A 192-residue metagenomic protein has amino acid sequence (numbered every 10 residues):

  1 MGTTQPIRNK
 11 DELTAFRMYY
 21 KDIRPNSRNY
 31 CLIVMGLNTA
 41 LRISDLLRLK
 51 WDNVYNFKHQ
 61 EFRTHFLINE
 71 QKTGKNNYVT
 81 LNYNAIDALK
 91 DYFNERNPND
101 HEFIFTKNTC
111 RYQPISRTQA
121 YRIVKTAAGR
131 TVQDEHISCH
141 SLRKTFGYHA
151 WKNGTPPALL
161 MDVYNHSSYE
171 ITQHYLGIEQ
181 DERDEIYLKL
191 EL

Functional and structural regions predicted by a protein language model:
M1-I7, L192: C-terminal secondary-structure termini that scaffold catalytic or DNA-interacting sites
Q5, Q71-K90, E102-K125: C-terminal catalytic core of Y-nucleophile DNA break-rejoin enzymes
K10-T39, I43: Basic, Lys/Arg- and aromatic-enriched nucleic-acid-binding interface segment
N29, D134-A150: Short basic/aromatic active-site micro-motif
D45-L47, I137, G147, T155-H166 (+1 more regions): Active-site-proximal segment of tyrosine recombinases
R48-N76, Y83-A85: Conserved tyrosine-mediated DNA breakage-rejoining catalytic core shared by Y-recombinases
R48-Y55, M161-S167, Y175-I178, E191: A short, basic/aromatic helix-end/turn motif that makes direct DNA contacts
I68-E70, H166-K189: Catalytic-site neighborhood detector that most strongly recognizes the C-terminal catalytic loop/helix of tyrosine
